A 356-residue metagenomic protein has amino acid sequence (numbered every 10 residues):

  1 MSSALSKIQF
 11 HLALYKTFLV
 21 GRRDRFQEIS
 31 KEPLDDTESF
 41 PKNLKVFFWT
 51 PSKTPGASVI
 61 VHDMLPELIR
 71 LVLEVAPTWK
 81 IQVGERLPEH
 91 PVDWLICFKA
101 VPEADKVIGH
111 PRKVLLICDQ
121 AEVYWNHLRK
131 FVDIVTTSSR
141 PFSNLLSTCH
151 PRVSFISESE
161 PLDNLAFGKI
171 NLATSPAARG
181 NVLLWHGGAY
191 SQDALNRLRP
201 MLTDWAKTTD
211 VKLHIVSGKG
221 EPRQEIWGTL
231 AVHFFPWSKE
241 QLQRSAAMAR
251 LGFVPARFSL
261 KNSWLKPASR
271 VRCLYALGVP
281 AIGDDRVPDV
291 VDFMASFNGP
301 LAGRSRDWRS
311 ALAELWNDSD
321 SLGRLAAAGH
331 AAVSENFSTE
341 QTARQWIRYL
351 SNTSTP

Functional and structural regions predicted by a protein language model:
S2-K99: N-terminal pre-catalytic "stem/leader" segment of glycosyltransferase-like enzymes
N43-V46, A178-L183, K212, L251 (+1 more regions): Charged active-site motifs of nucleotide-sugar-dependent glycosyltransferases
P55-L65, L71, L162-S245: Conserved catalytic-core segment of nucleotide-activated headgroup transferases in glycan assembly
M64-E67, E74-L146: Extended catalytic core of nucleotide-activated donor transferases of GT-like folds
D133-N171, A178: Donor nucleotide-sugar binding/catalytic pocket of nucleotide-sugar-dependent glycosyltransferases
Y190-D193, E240, R244-S245, G252-A276 (+1 more regions): Nucleotide-sugar-dependent
M294-R306, E314-S319: Conserved acidic donor-binding segment of nucleotide-sugar-dependent glycosyltransferases
R306-D307, W316-S351: A charged, aromatic-enriched C-terminal amphipathic alpha-helix characteristic of glycosyltransferases across folds
